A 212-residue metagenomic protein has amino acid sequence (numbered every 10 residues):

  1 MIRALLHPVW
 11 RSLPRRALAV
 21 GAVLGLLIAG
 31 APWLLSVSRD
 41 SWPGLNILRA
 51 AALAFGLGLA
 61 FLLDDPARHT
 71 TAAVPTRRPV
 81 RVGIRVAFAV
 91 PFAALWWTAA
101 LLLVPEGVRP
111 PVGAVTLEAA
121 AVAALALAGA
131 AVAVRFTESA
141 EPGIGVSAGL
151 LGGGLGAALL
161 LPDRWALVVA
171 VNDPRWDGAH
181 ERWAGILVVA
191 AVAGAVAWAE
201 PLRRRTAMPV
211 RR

Functional and structural regions predicted by a protein language model:
M1-G44, A131-F136, G156, L160-R212: Hydrophobic alpha-helical transmembrane segments
M1-I2, A50-A51, F61-L62: Short hydrophobic/aromatic segments of transmembrane alpha-helices and their interfaces
P8-G21, I47-L53, R78-V82, A148-G152: Alpha-helical transmembrane segments of integral membrane proteins, especially early/N-terminal helices
L24, P142-G156: Central hydrophobic cores of alpha-helical transmembrane segments in multi-pass integral membrane proteins
S38-L53, G58, I84-V146: Secretory targeting signals
L57-P66, A157-W165: Juxtamembrane membrane-interface segments at transmembrane alpha-helix termini
F61-F88: Helix-loop-helix units of permease transmembrane domains in multi-pass membrane transporters, especially ABC
R68-R78, T98-E106, E141-I144, L167-H180 (+1 more regions): Juxtamembrane/interfacial segments around transmembrane helices
